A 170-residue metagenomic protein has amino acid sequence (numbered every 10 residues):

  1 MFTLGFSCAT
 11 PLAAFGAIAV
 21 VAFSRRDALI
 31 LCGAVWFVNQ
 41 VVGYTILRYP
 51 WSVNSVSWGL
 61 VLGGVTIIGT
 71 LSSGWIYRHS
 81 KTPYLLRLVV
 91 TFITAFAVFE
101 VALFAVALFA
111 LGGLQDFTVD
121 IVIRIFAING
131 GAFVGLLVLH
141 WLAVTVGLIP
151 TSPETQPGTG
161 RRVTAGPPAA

Functional and structural regions predicted by a protein language model:
M1-I30: Hydrophobic transmembrane alpha-helices
F2-A9, A34-L71, W75: Interfacial aromatic-anchored transmembrane helix boundaries in multi-pass membrane proteins
G16, P50-L60, Q115-F126: Non-cytosolic membrane-interface motifs at loop->transmembrane helix junctions
A19-A22, F37-V38, V98, V138: Hydrophobic membrane-targeting signal helices
V21, R25-R26, V42-R48, G147 (+3 more regions): Short alpha-helical interface elements
R25-C32, Y84, L88-V89: Membrane-interfacial loop-to-transmembrane alpha-helix junctions, especially the N-terminal start
L31, G43, L103-A107: Alpha-helical transmembrane segments and their lipid-water interface positions in multi-pass membrane proteins
W75-A170: Membrane-embedded alpha-helical hairpins and interfacial helices in multi-pass inner-membrane proteins
